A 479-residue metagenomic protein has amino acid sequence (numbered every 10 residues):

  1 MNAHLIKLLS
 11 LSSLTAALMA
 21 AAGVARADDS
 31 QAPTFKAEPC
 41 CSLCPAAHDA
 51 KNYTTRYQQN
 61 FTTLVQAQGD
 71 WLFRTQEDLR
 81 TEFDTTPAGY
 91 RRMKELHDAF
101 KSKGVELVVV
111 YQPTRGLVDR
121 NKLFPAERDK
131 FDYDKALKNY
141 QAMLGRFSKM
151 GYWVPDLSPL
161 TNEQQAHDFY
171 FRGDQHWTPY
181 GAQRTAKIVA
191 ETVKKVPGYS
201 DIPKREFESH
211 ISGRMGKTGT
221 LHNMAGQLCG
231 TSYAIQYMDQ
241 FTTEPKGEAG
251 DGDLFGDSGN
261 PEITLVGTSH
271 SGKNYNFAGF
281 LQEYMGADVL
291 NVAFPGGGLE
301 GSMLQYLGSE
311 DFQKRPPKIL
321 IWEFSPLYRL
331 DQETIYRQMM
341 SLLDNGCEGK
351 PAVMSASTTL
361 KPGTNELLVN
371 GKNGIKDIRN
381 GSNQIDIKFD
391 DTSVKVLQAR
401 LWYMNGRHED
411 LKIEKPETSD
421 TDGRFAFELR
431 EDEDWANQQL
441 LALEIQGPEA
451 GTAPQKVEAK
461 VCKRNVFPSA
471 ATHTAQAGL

Functional and structural regions predicted by a protein language model:
M1-K7: N-terminal secretory signal peptides that target proteins for export/translocation
N2, R26-L479: Extracellular glycan-modifying ectodomains
K7-S10, D344: Intrinsic disorder/low-complexity segments
S10-A21: Bacterial N-terminal signal peptides
